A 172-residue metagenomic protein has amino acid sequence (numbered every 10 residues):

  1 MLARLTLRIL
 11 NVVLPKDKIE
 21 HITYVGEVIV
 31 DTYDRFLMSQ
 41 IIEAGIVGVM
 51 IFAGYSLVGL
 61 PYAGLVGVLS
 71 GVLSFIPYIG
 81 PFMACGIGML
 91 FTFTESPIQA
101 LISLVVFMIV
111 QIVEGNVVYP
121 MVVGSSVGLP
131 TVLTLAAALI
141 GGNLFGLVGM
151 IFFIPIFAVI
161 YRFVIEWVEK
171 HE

Functional and structural regions predicted by a protein language model:
M1-F91, L101-I102: Alpha-helical transmembrane segments and their immediate interhelical loop/hinge regions in multi-pass membrane
L57-G59, T94, S126, L144: Helix-loop interface residues and adjacent transmembrane-helix termini in multi-pass membrane transporters, primarily
F93-T94, W167: Hydrophobic residues in alpha-helical segments
A100-E172: Hydrophobic alpha-helical transmembrane segments of membrane transport and translocation systems, primarily multi-pass
